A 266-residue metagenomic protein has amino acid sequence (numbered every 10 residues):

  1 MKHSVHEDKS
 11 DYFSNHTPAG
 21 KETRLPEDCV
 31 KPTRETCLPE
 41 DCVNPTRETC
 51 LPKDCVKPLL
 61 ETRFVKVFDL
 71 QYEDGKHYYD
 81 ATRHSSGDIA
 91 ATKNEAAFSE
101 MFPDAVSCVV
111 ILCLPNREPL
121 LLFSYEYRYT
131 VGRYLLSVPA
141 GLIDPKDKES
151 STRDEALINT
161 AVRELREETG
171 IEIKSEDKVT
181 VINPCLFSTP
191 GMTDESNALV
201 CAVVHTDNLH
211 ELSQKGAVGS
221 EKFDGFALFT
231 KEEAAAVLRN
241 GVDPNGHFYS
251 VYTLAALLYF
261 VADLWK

Functional and structural regions predicted by a protein language model:
M1-L135, L142-E167, I171-L212, K231-E232 (+1 more regions): N-terminal leader/linker segments that precede catalytic domains of diphosphate-processing enzymes
A217-V237: Phosphate-/nucleic-acid-contacting segments
